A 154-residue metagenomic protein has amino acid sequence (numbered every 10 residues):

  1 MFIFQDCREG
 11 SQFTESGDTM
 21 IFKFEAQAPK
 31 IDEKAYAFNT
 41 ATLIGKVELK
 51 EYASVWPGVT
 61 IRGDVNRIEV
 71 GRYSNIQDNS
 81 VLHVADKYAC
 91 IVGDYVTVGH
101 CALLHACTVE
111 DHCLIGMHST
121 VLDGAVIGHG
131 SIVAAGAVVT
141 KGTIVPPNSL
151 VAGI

Functional and structural regions predicted by a protein language model:
I3-T19: Short, Lys/Arg-enriched N-terminal segments with co-localized hydrophobic residues within the first ~10-30 amino acids
T19-I31, Y36, G58, D64-D94 (+1 more regions): Glycine-rich hexapeptide-repeat left-handed beta-helix
A41: Compact, Lys/Arg-rich rRNA/RNP-binding cores from ribosome-related proteins
I44-K50: N-terminal glycine-rich anion-binding loops that anchor highly charged ligand groups
E51-Y52, D94: A general secondary-structure boundary signal
